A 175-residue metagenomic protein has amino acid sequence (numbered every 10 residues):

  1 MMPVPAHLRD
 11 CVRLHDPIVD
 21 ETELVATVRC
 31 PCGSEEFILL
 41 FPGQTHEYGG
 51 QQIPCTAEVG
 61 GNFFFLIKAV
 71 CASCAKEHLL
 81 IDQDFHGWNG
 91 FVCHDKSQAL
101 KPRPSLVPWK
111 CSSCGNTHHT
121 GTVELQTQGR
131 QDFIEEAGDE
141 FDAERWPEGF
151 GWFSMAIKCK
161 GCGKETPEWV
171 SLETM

Functional and structural regions predicted by a protein language model:
M2-L14, L24-N62, L79-A99, V107-G149: Short recognition patches in nucleic-acid-associated and regulatory proteins
F63-E77, F153-K164: Cysteine-rich micro-motifs
P104: Extended, positively charged loop/linker patches that create polyanion-binding surfaces
E136-M175: Acidic, proline/glycine-rich low-complexity IDRs
